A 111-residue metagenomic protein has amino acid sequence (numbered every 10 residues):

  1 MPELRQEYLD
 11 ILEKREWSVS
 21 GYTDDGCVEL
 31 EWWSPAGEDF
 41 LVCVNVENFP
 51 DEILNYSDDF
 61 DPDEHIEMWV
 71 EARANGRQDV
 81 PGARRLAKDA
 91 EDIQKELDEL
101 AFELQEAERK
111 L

Functional and structural regions predicted by a protein language model:
M1-G37, A74-R77, A107-L111: Negatively charged, low-complexity tracts enriched in Asp/Glu with abundant Ser/Thr
R5, A83-L86, A90-L100, L104: Long amphipathic alpha-helices with heptad-repeat character, especially coiled-coil-forming segments used
D10-E13, N55, A87, Q105: Compositionally biased amphipathic helical and low-complexity segments enriched in hydrophobic
T23, L41-C43, I53-N55, L97 (+2 more regions): Generic local-structure boundary detector
A36-K88: Intrinsically disordered, low-complexity regulatory segments enriched in Ser/Thr/Pro and charged residues
